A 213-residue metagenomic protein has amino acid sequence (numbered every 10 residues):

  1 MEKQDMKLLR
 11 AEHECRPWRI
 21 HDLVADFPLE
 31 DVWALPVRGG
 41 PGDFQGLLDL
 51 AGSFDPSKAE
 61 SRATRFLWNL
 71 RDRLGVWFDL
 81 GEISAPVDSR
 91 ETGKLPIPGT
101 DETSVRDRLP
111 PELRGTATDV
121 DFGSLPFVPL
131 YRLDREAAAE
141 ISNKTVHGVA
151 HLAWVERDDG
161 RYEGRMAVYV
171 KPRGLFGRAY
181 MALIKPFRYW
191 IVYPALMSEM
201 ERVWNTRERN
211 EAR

Functional and structural regions predicted by a protein language model:
M1-T116: Hydrophobic ligand-binding cavity/cleft-lining segments
E30-A34, E136, R161-E163: Intrinsic-disorder/low-complexity, polar/charged segments enriched in Ser/Thr/Lys/Arg/Asp/Glu/Gln
L35-V37, I141, V168: Hydrophobic side chains in beta-strands
T64-D72, G177, M181-K185, Y189-V192: Short hydrophobic helices that act as membrane-entry/anchoring signals
R65-L67, V168-P172, P194-R202: Short C-terminal domain-edge/linker segments immediately following a structured domain
E112-D158: Hydrophobic-ligand binding "helix-grip"
N143-A182: Beta-strand/loop substructures that line and gate deep hydrophobic ligand-binding cavities in soluble
M181-E211: A conserved amphipathic terminal alpha-helix motif
